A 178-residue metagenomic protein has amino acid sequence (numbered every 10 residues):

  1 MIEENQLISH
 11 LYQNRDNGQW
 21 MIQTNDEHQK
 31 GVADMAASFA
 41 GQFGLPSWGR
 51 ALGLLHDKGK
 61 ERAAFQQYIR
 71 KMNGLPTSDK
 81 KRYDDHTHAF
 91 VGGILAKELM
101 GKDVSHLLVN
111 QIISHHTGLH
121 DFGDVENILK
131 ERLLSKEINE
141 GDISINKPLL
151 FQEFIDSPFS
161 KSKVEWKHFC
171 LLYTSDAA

Functional and structural regions predicted by a protein language model:
I2-G18, N25-A178: Accessory nucleic-acid engagement/destabilization modules that flank
